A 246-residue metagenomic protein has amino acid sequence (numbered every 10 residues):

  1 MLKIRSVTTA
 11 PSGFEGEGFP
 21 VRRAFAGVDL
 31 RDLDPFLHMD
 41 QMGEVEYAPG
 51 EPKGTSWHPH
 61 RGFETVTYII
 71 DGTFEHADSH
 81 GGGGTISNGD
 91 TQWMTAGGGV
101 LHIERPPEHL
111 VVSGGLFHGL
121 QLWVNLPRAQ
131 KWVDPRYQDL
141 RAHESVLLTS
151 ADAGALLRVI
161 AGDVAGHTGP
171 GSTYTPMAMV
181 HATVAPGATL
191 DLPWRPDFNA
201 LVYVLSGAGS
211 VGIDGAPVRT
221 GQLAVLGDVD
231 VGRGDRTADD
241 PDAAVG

Functional and structural regions predicted by a protein language model:
M1-G246: Jelly-roll (double-stranded beta-helix
